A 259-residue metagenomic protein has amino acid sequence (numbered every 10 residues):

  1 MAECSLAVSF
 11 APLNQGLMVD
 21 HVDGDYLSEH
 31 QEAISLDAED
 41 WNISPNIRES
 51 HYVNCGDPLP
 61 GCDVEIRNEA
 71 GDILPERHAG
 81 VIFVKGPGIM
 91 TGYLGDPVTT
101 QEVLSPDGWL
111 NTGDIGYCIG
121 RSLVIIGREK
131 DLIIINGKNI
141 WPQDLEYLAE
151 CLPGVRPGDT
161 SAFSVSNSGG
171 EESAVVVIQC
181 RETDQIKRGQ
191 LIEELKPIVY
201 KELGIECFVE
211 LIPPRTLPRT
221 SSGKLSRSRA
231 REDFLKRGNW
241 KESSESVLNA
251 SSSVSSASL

Functional and structural regions predicted by a protein language model:
M1, S166-G170, R215-L217: A short beta-turn/loop motif at secondary-structure boundaries
A2, T112, I135, T220-S222: Ser/Thr-glycine-rich phosphate-binding loops at phosphate-binding pockets of nucleotides, nucleotide cofactors
A2-D63, P75-G80, M90-T91, P106: Conserved ATP-binding loop and adjacent catalytic segment of the adenylate-forming AMP-binding
F10-L17, P97-T99, K224-S228: Short secondary-structure boundary/capping segments
Y52-E65, E69-R77, V81-P142: Conserved ATP-binding/catalytic segment of the ANL
G86, T91-G92, G113-L203: AMP-binding/adenylate-forming catalytic core of the ANL superfamily
F163-S164, V175-V176, K196-S255: Conserved C-terminal "lid"/linker of ANL adenylate-forming enzymes
S258-L259: Long, low-complexity intrinsically disordered regulatory regions in eukaryotic signaling/cytoskeletal proteins
